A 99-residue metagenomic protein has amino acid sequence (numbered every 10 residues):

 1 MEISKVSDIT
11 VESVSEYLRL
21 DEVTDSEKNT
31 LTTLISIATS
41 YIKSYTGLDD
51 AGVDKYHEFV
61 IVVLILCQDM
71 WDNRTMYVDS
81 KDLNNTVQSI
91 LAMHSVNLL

Functional and structural regions predicted by a protein language model:
M1-L99: Divalent metal-cofactor coordination and adjacent catalytic microenvironments
